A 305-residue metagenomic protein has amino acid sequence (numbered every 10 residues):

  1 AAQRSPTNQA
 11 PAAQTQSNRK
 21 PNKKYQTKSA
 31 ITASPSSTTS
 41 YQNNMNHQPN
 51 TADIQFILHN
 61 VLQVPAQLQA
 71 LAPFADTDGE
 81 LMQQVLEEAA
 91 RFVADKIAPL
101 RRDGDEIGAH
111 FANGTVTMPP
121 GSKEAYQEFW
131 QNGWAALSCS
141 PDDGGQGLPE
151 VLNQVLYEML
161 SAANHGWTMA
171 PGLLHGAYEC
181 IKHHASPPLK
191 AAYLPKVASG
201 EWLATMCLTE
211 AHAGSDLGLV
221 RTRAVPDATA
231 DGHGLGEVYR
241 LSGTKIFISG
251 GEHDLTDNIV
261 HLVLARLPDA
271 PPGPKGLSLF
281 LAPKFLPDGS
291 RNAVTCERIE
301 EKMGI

Functional and structural regions predicted by a protein language model:
S5, S17, S29, S34-S40: Serine residues within intrinsically disordered or low-complexity segments
Y41-T168, A192: Amphipathic, small/basic residue-rich leader segments at the start of a protein or domain
A112, D143-G147, G176-C180, P188-L189 (+5 more regions): Flexible loop/turn segments at secondary-structure boundaries
A136-P141, A163-Y178, G200-E210, S278-L279: Core alpha/beta catalytic barrel or barrel-like domain that forms the active/cofactor pocket in diverse metabolic
L174, A185-D227: Internal maturation/activation junctions in enzymes
G236-R291: A short core secondary-structure module
R291-I305: Flexible, small-/acidic-enriched active-site or ligand-binding loops
